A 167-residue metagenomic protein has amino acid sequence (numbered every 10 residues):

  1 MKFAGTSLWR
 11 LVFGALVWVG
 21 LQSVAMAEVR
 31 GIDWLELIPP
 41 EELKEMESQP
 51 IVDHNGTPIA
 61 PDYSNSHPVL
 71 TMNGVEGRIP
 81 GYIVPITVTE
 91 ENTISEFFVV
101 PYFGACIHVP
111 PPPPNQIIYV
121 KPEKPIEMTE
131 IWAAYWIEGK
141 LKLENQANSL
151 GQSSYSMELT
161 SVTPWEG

Functional and structural regions predicted by a protein language model:
K2-V12: Bacterial N-terminal signal peptides that target proteins for export
F13-W18: Hydrophobic helical h-region of N-terminal Sec-dependent signal peptides in bacterial secretory/periplasmic proteins
L21-A27: Sec/Tat signal peptide C-region and signal peptidase I cleavage site
A27-G167: OB-fold and OB-like single-stranded nucleic-acid-recognition modules and their adjacent interaction interfaces
